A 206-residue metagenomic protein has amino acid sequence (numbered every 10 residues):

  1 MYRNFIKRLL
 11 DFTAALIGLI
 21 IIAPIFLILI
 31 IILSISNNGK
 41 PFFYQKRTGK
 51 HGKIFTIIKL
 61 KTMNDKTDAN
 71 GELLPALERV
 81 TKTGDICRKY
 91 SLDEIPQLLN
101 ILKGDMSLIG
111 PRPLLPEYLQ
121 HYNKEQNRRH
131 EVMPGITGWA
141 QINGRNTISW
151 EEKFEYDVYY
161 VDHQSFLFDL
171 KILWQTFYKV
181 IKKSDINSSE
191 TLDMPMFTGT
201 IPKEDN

Functional and structural regions predicted by a protein language model:
M1-A15, Y44-Q45, R145-F166: Glycine-rich flexible loop motifs, especially short His-Gly-Gly/GGXG/HXGH segments used as catalytic or interaction
M1-D65, I172-N206: A hydrophobic, helix-centered structural microdomain
F5-L9, I21, R79, S91-Q97 (+1 more regions): An acidic site on a long C-lobe helix of protein kinase domains
A15, F43, T81-D85, E117 (+1 more regions): Positions in alpha-helical segments
L29, Y44, E72, I109-P111 (+3 more regions): Short, hydrophobic secondary-structure boundary micro-motifs
F43-R79, T137-E155: Short, glycine-rich, amphipathic interfacial segments at transmembrane boundaries or analogous
A76-M133, L173, V180: A short, structured surface patch at a secondary-structure boundary
G138, W150, V161-F177: A hydrophobic alpha-helix/topogenic segment detector that preferentially activates on transmembrane helices
